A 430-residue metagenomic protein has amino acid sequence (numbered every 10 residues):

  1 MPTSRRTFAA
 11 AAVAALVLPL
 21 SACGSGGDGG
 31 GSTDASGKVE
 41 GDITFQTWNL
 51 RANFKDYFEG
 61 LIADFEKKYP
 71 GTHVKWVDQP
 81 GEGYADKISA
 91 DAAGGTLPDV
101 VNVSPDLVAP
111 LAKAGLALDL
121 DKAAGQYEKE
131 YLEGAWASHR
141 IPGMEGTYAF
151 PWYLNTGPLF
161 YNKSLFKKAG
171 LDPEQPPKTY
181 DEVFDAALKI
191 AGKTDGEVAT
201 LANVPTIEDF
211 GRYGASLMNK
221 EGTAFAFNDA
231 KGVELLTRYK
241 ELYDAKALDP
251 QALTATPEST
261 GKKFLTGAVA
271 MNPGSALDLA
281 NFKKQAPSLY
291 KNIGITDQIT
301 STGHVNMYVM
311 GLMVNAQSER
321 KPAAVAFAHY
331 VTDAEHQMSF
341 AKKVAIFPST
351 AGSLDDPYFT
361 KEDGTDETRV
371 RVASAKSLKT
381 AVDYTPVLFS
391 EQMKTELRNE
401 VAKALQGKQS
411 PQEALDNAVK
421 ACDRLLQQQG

Functional and structural regions predicted by a protein language model:
P2-P110, P173, T300, P322-A323 (+4 more regions): Conserved N-terminal structural module of periplasmic/extracytoplasmic solute-binding proteins
A63, K67, A169, T237 (+4 more regions): Extracytoplasmic/periplasmic substrate-recognition and gating elements
K67, G71, I141-P205, M218-T254 (+3 more regions): Helix-loop-helix "hinge/cap" segment bordering the ligand-binding cleft or interdomain interface
D78-K87, D106, K178-F184, Q251-L265: Short helix-initiation/N-cap motifs at beta->coil->alpha
P105-T156, K376: Hinge/lid segment of periplasmic solute-binding proteins
A117, L277-A280, V314-E391: Mature extracytoplasmic/periplasmic domains
D121-E133, P176-K178, K193, A199 (+4 more regions): Short, solvent-exposed loop/beta-turn-alpha elements that line the ligand-binding surface or hinge of extracytoplasmic
R369-K420: C-terminal capping/gating helix-and-loop segments adjacent to ligand/active sites or protein-protein/ligand interfaces
